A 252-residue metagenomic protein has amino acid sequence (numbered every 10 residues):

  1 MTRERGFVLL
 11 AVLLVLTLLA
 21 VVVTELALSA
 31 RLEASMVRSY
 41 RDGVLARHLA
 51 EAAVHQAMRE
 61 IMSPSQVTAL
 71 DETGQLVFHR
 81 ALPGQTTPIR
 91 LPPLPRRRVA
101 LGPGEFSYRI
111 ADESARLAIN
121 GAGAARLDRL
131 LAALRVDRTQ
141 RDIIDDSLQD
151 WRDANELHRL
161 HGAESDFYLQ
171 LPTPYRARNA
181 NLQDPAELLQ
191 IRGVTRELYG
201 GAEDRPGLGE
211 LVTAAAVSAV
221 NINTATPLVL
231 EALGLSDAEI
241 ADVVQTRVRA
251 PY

Functional and structural regions predicted by a protein language model:
T2-Y252: Compositionally biased linear targeting/interaction segments
